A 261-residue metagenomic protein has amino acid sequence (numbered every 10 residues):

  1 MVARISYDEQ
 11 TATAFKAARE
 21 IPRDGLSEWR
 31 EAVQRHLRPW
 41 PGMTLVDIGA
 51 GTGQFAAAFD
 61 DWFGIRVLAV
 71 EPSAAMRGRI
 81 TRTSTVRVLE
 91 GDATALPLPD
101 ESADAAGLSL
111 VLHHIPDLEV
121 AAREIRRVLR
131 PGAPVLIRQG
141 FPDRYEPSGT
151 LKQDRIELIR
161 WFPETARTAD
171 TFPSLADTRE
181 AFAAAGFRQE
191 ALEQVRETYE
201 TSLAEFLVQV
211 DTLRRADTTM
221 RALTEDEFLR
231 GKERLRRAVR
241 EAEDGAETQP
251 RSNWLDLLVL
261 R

Functional and structural regions predicted by a protein language model:
M1-P41, Q54-A58, W62, M76-R79: Conserved class I S-adenosyl-L-methionine
G42, A103-D104: Local beta-strand N-terminus motif with an aromatic residue
V46-I48, T52-A95: Class I SAM-dependent methyltransferase SAM/SAH-binding core
G107: A conserved beta-strand element that flanks and buttresses the S-adenosyl-L-methionine
L110-H114: Short catalytic micro-motifs in class I SAM-dependent methyltransferases
E119-P134: A short glycine-rich, Lys/Arg-flanked "PGG" loop and its adjoining helix->strand segment in the class I
L136-E164: Conserved class I S-adenosyl-L-methionine
P173-A176, A185, Q189-R261: Conserved Class I S-adenosyl-L-methionine
